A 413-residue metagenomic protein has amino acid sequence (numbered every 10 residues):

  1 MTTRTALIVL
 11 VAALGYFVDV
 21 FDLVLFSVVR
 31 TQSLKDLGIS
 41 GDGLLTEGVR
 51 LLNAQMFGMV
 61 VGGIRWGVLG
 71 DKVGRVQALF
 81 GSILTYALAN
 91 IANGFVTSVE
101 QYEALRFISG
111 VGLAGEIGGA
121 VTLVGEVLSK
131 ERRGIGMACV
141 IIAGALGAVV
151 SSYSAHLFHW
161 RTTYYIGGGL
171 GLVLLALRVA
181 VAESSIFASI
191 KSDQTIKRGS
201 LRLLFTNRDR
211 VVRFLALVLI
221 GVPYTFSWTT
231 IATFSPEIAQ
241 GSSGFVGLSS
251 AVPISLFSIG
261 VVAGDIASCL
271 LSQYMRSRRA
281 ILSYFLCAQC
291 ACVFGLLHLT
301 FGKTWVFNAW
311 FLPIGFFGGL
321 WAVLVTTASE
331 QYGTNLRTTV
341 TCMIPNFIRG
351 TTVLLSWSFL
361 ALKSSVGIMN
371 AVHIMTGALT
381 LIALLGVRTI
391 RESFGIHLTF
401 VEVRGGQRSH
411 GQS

Functional and structural regions predicted by a protein language model:
S27, R210-V262: Extracytoplasmic gate region of multi-pass secondary transporters
S27-V61: Extracellular/periplasmic helix-loop-helix junction of adjacent transmembrane segments in MFS-like secondary
V61-T97: Conserved MFS/SLC helix-loop-helix module at the cytosolic interface between two early adjacent transmembrane helices
G63-G74, D265-S277: Helix-to-loop junctions at the C-terminal end of transmembrane segments in multipass secondary transporters
K72-S82, Q273-L286: Cytoplasmic membrane-interface "Motif A"-like loop-to-helix N-cap segments of 12-TM Major Facilitator Superfamily
G74, F95-Q101, S129, L299-F301: Helix-breaking motifs and short loop linkers at transmembrane-helix boundaries and internal kinks in secondary membrane
L105-I142: Cytoplasmic helix-loop-helix junction between adjacent transmembrane helices in 12-TM secondary transporters
V140-V179: Helix-loop-helix hairpin linking two adjacent transmembrane segments in secondary transporters
